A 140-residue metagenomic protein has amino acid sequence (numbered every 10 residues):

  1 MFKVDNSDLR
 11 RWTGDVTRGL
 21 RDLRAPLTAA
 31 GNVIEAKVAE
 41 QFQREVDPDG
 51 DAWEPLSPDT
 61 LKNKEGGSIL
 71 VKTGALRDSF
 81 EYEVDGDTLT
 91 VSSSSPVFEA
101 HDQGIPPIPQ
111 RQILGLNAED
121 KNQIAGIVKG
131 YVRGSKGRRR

Functional and structural regions predicted by a protein language model:
M1-R140: Short, Lys/Arg-rich flexible segments
